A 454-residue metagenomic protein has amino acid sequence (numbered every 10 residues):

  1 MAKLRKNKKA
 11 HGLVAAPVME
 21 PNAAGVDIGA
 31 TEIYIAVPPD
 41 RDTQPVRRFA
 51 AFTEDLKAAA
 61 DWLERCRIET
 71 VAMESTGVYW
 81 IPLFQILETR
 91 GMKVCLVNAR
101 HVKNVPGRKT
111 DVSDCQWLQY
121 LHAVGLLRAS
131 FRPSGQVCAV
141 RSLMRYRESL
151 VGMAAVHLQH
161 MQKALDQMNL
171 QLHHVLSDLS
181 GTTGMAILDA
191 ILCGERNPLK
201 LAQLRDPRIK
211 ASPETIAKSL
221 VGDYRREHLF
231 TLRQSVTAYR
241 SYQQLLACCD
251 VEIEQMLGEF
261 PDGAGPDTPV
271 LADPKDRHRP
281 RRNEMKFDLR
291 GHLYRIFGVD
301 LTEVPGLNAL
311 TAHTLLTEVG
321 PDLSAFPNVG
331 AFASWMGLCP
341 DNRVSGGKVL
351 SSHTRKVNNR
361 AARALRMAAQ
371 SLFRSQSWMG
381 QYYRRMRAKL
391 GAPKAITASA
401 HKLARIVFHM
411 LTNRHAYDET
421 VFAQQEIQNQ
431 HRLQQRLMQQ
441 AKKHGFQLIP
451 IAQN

Functional and structural regions predicted by a protein language model:
M1-N454: A detector of single, family-specific signature residues that are central to catalytic or substrate-handling motifs
